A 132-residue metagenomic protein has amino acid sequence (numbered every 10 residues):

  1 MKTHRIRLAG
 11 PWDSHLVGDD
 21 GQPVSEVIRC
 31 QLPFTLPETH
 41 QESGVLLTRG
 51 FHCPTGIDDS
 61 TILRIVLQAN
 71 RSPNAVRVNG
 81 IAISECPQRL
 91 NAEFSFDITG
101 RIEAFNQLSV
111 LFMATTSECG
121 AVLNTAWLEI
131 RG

Functional and structural regions predicted by a protein language model:
M1-L63, Q88, T116-L128, G132: Extended carbohydrate-recognition surfaces in non-catalytic/accessory domains of CAZymes and lectin-like proteins
R49, I65-L67, F96, V110 (+1 more regions): Preference for bulky hydrophobic residues occupying beta-strand positions in well-ordered beta-sheet regions
I57, A69-N70, L90, I102: Short loop/turn positions at the edges of beta-strands in beta-sheet-rich folds
D58-G80, S109-L111: Aromatic-lined ligand-binding clefts that engage carbohydrates, nucleic acids, or primary amines
A82-E85: Short hydrophobic beta-strand segments in globular cytosolic domains
A92-Q107: Short, surface-exposed tryptophan/glycine-enriched loops that mediate extracellular molecular recognition
I98, L111-F112, G120-V122: C-terminal subdomains that position terminal phosphate/3'-OH groups for nucleotidyl transfer/ligation, primarily on
F105-T116: Cysteine-clustered segments with highest specificity for TGF-beta superfamily mature ligands
